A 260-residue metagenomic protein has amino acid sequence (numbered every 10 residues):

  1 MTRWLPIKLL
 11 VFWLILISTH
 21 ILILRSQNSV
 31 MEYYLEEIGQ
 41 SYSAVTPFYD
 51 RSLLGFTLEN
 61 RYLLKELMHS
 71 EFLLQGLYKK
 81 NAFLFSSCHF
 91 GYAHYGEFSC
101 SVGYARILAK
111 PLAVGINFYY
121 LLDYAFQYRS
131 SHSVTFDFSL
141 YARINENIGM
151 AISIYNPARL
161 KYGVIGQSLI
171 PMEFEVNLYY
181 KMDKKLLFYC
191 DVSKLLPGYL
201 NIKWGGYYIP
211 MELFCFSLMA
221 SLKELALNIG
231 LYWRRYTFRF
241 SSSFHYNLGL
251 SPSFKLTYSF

Functional and structural regions predicted by a protein language model:
T2-V11: Bacterial N-terminal signal peptides that target proteins for export
L10-T19: Bacterial N-terminal signal peptides
L22-F260: Subset of outer-membrane beta-barrel
